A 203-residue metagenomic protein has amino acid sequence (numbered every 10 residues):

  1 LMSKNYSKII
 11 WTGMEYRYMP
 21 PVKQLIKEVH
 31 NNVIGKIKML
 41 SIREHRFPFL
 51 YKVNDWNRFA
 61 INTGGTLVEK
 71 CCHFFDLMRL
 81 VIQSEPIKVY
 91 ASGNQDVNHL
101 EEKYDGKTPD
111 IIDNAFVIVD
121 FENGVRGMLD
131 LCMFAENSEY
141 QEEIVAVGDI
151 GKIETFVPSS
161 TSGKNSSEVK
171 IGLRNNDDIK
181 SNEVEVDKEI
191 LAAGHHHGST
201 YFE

Functional and structural regions predicted by a protein language model:
L1, I144, N175-E203: C-terminal helical cap and adjacent loop that interface with cofactors, partners, or active-site loops
L1-K8: Rossmann-fold NAD(P)-binding glycine/threonine-rich loop
K8-W11, Y16-P109: Predominantly a Rossmann-like dinucleotide-binding segment in NAD(P)-dependent oxidoreductases
M14, G65-T66, D149-K152, S199: Gly/Ser/Thr-rich helix-start
M39-R43, S159-V184: Mobile, glycine-enriched helix-loop/loop "lid" segments at the mouths of ligand-binding/catalytic clefts that gate
H45, P158, H195-S199: Short coil/turn segments
F75-N165, F202-E203: Contiguous beta-strand/loop segments that form the cofactor/metal-binding neighborhood of enzyme cores
